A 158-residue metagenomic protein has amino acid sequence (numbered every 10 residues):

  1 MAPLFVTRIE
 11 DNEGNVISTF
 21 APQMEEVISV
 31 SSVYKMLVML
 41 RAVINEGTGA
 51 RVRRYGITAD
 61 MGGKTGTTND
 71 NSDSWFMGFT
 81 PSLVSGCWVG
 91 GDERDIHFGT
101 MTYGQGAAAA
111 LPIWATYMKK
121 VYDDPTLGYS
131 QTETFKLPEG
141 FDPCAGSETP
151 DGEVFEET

Functional and structural regions predicted by a protein language model:
M1-F155: A penicillin-recognizing enzyme superfamily signal
